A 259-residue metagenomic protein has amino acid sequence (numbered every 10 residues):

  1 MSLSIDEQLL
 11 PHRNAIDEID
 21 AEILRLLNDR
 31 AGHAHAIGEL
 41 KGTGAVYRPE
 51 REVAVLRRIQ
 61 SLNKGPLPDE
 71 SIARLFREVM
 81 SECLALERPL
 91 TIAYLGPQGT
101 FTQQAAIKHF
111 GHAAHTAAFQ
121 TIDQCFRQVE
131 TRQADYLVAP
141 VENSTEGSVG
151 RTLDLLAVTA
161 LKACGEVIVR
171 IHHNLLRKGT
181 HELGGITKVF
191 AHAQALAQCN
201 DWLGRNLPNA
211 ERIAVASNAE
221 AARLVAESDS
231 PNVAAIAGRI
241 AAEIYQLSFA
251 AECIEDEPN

Functional and structural regions predicted by a protein language model:
M1-N259: Domain-level signature for soluble enzymes in the chorismate/prephenate branch of the shikimate pathway
